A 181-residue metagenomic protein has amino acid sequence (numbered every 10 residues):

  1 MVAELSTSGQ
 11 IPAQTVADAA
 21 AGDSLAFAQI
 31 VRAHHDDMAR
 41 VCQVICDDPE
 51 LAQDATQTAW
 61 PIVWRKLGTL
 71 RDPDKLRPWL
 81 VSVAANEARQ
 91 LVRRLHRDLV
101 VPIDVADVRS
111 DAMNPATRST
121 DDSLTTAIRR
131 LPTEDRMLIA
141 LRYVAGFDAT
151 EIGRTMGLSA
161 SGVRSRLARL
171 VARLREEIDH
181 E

Functional and structural regions predicted by a protein language model:
V2-T7, D18, D104, T117-R118 (+3 more regions): C-terminal edge and immediately downstream basic/flexible tail or linker adjoining helix-turn-helix-like DNA-binding
L5-P12, Q90, R97-D122, T126 (+1 more regions): Internal acidic/polar
V16-R40: A short, charge-rich alpha-helical start-of-domain segment used by transcription regulators
A19, M38, C42, A52-V63 (+4 more regions): Short, small-hydrophobic-rich alpha-helical interface motif
A20-A21, D47, Q57-K75, R94-H96: Sigma70-family region 2
V31-P49, K66, I128, E177-D179: Amphipathic, Lys/Arg- and hydrophobic-enriched alpha-helical face
R65-D72, S82-I103, T117: Arg/Lys-rich amphipathic alpha helix in sigma70-family domain 2
P78, A85, R89, D135 (+2 more regions): DNA-recognition helix of helix-turn-helix
